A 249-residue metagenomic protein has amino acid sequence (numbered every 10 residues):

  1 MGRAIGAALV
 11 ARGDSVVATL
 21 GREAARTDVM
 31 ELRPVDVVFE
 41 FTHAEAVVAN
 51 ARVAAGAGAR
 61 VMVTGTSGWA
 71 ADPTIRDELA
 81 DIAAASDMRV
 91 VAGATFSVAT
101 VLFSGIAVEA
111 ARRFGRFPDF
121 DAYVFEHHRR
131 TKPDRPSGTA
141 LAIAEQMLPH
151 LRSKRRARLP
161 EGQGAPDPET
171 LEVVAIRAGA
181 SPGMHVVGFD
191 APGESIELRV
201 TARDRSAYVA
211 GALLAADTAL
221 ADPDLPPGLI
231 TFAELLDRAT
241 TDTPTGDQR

Functional and structural regions predicted by a protein language model:
G2-L32, P118-R249: C-terminal substrate-binding/catalytic lobe of Rossmann-fold NAD(P)-dependent oxidoreductases
G13, G58-A59, D87: Glycine-centered short loops/turns at secondary-structure junctions
G21-R22, T66-W69, T95-F96, H127-R129: Short, ordered loop/turn segments at secondary-structure junctions
M30-E31, V37, E45-G65, P73-T74 (+1 more regions): Rossmann-fold NAD(P) dinucleotide-binding segment
T42-H43, S67, R177: Short glycine-/small-residue-rich Rossmann-like dinucleotide-binding loops
R52-V53, G65-A92, V101-E109: Rossmann-fold NAD(P)-binding glycine/threonine-rich loop
S86-L141: Rossmann-fold dinucleotide-binding core
